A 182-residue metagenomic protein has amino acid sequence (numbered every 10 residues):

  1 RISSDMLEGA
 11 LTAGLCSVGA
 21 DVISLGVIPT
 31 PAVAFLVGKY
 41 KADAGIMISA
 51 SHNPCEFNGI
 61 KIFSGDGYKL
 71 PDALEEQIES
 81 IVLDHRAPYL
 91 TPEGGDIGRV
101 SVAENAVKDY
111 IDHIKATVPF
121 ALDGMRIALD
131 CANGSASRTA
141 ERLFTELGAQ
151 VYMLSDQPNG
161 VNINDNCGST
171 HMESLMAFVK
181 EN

Functional and structural regions predicted by a protein language model:
R1-F57, R142-N182: N-terminal small/polar loop signature for handling phosphorylated ligands or for N-terminal nucleophile
N58-N182: Gly/Ser/Thr-enriched, mixed-charge loops and adjacent short helices that form phosphate/oxyanion-binding elements
